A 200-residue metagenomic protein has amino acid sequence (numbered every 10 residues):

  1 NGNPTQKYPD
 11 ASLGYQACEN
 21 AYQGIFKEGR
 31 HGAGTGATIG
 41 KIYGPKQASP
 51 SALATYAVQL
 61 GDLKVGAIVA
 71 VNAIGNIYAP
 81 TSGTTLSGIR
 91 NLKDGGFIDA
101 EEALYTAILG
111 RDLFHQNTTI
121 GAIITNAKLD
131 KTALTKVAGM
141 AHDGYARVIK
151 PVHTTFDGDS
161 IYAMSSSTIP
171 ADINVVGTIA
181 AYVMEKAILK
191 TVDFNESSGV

Functional and structural regions predicted by a protein language model:
N1-V200: A structural signal for small-residue-enriched, beta-sheet-centric alpha/beta enzyme cores and oligomeric scaffold folds
